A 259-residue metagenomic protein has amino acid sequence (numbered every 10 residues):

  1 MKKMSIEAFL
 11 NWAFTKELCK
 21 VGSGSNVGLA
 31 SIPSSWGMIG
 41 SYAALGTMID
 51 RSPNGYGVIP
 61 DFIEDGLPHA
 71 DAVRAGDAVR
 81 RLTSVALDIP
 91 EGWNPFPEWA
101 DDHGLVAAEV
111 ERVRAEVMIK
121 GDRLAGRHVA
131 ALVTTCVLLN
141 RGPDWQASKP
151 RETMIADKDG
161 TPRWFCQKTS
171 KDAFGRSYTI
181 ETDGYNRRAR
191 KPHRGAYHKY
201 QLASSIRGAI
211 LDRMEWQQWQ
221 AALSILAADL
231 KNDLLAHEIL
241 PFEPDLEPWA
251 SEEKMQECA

Functional and structural regions predicted by a protein language model:
M1-L124, R141-A259: N-terminal interaction/assembly modules
V129: Short, well-ordered alpha-helical segments that carry or flank key catalytic/ligand-binding motifs at enzyme/regulatory
L132-V133: A short pre-motif secondary-structure segment
